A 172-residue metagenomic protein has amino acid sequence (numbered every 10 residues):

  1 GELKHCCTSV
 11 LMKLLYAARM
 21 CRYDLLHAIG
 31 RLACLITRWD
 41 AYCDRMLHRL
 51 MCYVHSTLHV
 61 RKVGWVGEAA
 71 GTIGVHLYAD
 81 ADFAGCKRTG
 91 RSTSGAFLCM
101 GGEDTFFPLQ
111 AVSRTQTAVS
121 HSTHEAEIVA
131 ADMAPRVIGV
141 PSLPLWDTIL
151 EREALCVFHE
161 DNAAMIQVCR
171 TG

Functional and structural regions predicted by a protein language model:
G1-K62: C-terminal reverse transcriptase regions that engage the nucleic-acid substrate
E2-C7, C21, W39-Y42, A70-G71 (+2 more regions): Secondary-structure capping and boundary motifs in well-ordered enzyme cores
L14, R22, L50, D80 (+3 more regions): Mobile genetic element proteins and their domesticated derivatives, centered on retroelements and DNA transposons
G30-R31, T89-R91, C169-G172: Short coil/turn segments at secondary-structure boundaries
V60-I73, D147-E151: A short acidic-Thr-Gly-centered motif at the start of a beta-strand
T72-R88, E160: Two-metal-ion RNase H-like nuclease active-site motif
C99-V129: A short, polar/acidic, helix/strand-boundary loop motif
T115-H124, A131-G172: RNase H catalytic domain
